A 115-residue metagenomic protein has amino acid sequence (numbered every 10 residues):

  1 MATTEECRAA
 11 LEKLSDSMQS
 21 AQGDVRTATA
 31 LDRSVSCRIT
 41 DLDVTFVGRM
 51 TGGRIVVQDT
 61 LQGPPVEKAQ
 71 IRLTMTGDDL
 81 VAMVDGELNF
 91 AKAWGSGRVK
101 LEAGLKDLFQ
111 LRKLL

Functional and structural regions predicted by a protein language model:
M1-L115: Feature captures hydrophobic
